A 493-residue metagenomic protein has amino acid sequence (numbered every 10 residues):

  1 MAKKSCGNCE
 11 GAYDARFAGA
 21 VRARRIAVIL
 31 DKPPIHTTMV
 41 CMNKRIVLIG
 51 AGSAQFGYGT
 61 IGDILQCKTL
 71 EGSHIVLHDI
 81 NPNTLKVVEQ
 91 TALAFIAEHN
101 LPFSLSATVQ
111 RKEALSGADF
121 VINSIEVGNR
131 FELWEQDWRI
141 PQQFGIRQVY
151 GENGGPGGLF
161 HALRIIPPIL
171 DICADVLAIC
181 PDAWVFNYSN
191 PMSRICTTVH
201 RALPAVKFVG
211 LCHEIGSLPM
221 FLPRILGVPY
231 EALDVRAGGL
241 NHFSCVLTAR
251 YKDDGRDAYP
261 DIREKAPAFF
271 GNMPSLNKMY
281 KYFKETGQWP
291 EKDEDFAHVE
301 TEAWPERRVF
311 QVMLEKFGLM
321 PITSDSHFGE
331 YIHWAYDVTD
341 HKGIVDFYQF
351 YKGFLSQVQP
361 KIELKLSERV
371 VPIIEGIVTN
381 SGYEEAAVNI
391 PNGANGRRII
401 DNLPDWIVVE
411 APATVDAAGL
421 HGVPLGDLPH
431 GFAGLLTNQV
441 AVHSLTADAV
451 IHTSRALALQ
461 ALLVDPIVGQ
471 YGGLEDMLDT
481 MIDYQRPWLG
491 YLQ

Functional and structural regions predicted by a protein language model:
C6-C9, C41: Cysteine-centered motifs
Y13, R25, I29-P34, T38: Short, positively charged and aromatic/hydrophobic N-terminal segments
I46-E71: N-terminal Rossmann-like dinucleotide-binding module
F56, F131-E132, C196: Glycine/Thr-rich phosphate-binding loops of Rossmann-like dinucleotide-binding domains
E71-T91: NAD(P)-binding Rossmann-fold cofactor-contacting core
I80-T84, L101-D182: Rossmann-like NAD(P)-binding element
D171-G255: Internal, well-ordered domain-core segments that constitute the primary functional module of diverse proteins
G227-Q493: Long, compositionally biased stretches enriched for glycine and/or charged residues
